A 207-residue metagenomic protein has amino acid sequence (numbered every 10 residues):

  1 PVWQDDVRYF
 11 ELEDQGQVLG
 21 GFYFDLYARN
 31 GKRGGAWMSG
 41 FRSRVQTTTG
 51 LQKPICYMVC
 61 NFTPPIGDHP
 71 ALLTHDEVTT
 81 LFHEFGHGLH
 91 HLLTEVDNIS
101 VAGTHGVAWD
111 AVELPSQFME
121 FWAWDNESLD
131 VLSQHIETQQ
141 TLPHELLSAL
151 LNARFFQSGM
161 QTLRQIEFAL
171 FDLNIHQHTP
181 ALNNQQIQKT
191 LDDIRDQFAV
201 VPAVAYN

Functional and structural regions predicted by a protein language model:
P1-N207: Cation-handling catalytic/transport regions enriched in His/Asp/Glu
